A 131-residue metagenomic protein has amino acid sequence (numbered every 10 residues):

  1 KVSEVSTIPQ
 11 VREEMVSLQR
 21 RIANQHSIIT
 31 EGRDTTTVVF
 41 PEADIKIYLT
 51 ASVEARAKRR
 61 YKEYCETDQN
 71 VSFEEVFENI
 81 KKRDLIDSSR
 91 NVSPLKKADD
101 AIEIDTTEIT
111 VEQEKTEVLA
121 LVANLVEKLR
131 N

Functional and structural regions predicted by a protein language model:
K1-S27, E54, E66, S72-N91 (+1 more regions): ATP-dependent small-molecule kinase phosphotransfer cores that center on conserved nucleotide phosphate-binding segments
S6, A51, D105: Conserved residues at beta->alpha junctions
A23-Q25, P41-A43, K97-D99: Short loop/turn elements that form and flank the Walker-type P-loop nucleotide-binding site in RecA-like NTPase cores
I28, D44-Y48, A101-E103: Short, well-ordered beta-strand core segments
T30-G32, T36-V38, F77, S93-A101: Glycine/charge-rich, flexible interdomain linkers and switch-proximal surface loops that mediate coupling
T35-T36, A51-R56, E108-V111: Conserved nucleotide-binding/hydrolysis micro-motifs of P-loop NTPases
P41-K62, V71-N79: Conserved phosphate-donor/acceptor-positioning beta-strand/loop module used by diverse small-molecule
Y61-T67, L85-I86, R90-N131: NTP-dependent small-molecule kinase module
